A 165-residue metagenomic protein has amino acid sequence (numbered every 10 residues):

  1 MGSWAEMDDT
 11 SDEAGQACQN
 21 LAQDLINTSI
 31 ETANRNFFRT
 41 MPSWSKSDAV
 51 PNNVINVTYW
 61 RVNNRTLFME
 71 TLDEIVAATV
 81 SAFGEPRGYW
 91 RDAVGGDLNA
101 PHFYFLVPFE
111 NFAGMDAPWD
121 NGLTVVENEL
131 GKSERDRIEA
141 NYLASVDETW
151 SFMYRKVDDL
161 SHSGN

Functional and structural regions predicted by a protein language model:
M1-N165: Short S/T/G/P-rich N-terminal loop/turn motif that feeds into the first structured element of a domain
